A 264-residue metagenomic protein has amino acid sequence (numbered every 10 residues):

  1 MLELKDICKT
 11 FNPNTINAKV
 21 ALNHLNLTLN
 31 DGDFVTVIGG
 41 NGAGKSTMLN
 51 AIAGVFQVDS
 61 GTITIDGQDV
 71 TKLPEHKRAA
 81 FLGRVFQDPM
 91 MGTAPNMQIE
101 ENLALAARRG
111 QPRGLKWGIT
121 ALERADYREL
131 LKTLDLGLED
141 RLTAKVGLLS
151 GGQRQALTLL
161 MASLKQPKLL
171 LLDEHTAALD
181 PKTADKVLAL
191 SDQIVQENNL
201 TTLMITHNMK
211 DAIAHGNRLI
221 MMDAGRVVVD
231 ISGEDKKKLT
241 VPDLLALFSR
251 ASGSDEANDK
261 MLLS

Functional and structural regions predicted by a protein language model:
M1, T10-H24, P74: A short, flexible loop at the N-terminus of ABC-type nucleotide-binding domains that lies
I38-G40: The feature captures the beta-strand-to-loop junction immediately N-terminal to the Walker
A53: Helix-to-loop junction immediately C-terminal to a conserved catalytic motif
G61-D69, I231: Conserved ABC transporter NBD signature motif
D69-G83, M91, R113-K116, T120 (+1 more regions): ABC ATPase NBD coupling module
A162-S163: ABC ATPase C-loop
T206-H207: H-loop/switch region of ABC-family ATPase nucleotide-binding domains
R226-S252: Conserved beta-strand-loop-alpha-helix hinge in the C-terminal portion of ABC ATPase nucleotide-binding domains
